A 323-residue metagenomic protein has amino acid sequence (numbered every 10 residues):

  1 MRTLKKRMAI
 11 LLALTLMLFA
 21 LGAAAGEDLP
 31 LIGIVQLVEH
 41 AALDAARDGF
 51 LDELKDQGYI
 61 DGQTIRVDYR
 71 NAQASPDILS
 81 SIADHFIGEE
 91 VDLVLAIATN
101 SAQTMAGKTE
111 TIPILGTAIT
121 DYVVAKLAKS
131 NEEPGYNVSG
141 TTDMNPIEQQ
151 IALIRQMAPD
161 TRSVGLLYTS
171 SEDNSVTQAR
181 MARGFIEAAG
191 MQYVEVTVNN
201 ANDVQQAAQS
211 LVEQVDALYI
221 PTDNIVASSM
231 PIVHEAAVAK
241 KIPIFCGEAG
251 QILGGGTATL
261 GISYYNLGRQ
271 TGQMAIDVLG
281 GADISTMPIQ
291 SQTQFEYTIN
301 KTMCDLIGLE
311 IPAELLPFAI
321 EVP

Functional and structural regions predicted by a protein language model:
R2-R7, L11, G26-P323: Short hydrophobic alpha-helices and adjacent helix-cap/hinge residues
L11-F19: Bacterial N-terminal signal peptides
